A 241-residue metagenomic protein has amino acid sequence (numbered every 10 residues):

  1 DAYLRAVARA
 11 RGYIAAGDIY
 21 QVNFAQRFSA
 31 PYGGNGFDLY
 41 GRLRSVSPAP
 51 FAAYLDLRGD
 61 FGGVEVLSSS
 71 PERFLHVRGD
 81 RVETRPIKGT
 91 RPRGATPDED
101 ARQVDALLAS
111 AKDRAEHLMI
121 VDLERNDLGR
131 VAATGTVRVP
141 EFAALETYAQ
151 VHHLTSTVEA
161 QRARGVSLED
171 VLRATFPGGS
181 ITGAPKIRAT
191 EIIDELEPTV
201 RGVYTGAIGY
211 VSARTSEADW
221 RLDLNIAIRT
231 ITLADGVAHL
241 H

Functional and structural regions predicted by a protein language model:
D1-H241: Extended alpha-helical targeting/anchoring segments, especially N-terminal organellar/secretory targeting helices
